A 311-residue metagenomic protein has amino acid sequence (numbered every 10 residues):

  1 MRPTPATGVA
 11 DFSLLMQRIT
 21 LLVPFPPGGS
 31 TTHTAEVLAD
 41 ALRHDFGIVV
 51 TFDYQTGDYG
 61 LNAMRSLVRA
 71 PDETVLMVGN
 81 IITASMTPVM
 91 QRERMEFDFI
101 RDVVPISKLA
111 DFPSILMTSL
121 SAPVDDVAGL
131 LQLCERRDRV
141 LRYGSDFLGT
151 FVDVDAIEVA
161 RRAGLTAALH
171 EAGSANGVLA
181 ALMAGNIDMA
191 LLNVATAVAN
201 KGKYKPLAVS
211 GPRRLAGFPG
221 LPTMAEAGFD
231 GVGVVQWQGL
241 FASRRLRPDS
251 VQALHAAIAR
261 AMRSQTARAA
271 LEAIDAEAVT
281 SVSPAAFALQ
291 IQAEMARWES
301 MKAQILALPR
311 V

Functional and structural regions predicted by a protein language model:
T4-I100, V140, F147, F151-V152 (+4 more regions): N-terminal (or domain-start) structured segment
G8-D11, D102-I106, A225-G231: Short beta-strand/turn micro-motifs at beta-sheet edges
L14-R18, D249-V311: An extracytoplasmic/periplasmic, membrane-proximal ligand-sensing/linker region
I19, L42, S66-V75, V89-G177 (+2 more regions): Hinge/capping helix and adjacent helix->loop/strand transition within the periplasmic-binding protein
P26-G28, I81-I82, S119-V124, S145-T150 (+4 more regions): Short coil/turn segments
Q55, I106-L109, L207-V209: Hydrophobic residues at beta-strand termini and immediately following loops that shape nucleotide-binding pockets
A195-R263, A293-A296, R310: C-terminal lobe and pocket-closing loops of periplasmic/extracytoplasmic Venus-flytrap solute-binding proteins
